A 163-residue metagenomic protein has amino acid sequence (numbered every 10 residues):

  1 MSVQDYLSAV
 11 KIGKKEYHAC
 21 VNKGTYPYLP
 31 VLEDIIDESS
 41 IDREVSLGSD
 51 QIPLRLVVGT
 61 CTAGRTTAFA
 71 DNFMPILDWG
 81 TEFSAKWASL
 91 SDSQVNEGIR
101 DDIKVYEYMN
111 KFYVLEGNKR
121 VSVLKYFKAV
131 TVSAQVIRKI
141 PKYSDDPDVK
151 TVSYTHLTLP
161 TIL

Functional and structural regions predicted by a protein language model:
M1-M109, L115-K119, K125-Y126: Short, charged/polar connector segments at secondary-structure boundaries
L124-F127, D145-D146: A short, polar/proline- and glycine-enriched secondary-structure boundary/capping micro-motif
A129-T131: Ligand-binding loop in jelly-roll beta-barrel domains
A134-V149: Long, charge-dense
T151-S153: Acidic, proline/serine/threonine- and glycine-rich low-complexity intrinsically disordered segments
T155-T161: Conserved small/polar residues in nucleotide/adenosyl-binding loops
